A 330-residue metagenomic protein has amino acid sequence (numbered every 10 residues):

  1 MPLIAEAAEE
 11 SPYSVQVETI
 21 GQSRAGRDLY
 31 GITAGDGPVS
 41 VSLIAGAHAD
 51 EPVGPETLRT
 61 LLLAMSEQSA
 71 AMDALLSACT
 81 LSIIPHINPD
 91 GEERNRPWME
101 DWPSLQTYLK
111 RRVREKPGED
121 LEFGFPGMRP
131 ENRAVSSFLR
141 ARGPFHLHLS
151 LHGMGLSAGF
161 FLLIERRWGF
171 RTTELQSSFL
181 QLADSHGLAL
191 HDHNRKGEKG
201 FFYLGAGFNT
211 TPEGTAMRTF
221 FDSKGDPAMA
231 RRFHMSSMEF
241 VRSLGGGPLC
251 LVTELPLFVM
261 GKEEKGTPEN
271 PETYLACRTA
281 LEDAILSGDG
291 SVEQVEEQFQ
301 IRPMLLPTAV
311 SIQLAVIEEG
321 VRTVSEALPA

Functional and structural regions predicted by a protein language model:
M1-L29, S325-P329: Short glycine- and acidic-rich boundary segments immediately preceding or forming the N-terminal edge of structured
G26, G46, I83: Conserved hydrophobic/aromatic pocket- or pore-lining residues that grip, position, or stack substrates in active sites
Y30-P38: Short beta-strand-to-loop junctions in surface cap/lid or active-site-entrance loops
P38, V53, M65-L180, A189 (+1 more regions): Active-site/substrate-binding loop(s) of hydrolase catalytic cores
S40-L43: Conserved beta-strand elements of the Class I
A47, I87, G153, L255-L257: Active-site metal-binding loops of divalent metal-dependent hydrolases
H48-E56: Di-metal (Zn2+ and/or Mg2+/Mn2+) metal-binding site signature of metallo-dependent hydrolases with the MBL/beta-CASP
E131-N132, R140-F145, I164-A330: C-terminal accessory segments enriched in acidic
